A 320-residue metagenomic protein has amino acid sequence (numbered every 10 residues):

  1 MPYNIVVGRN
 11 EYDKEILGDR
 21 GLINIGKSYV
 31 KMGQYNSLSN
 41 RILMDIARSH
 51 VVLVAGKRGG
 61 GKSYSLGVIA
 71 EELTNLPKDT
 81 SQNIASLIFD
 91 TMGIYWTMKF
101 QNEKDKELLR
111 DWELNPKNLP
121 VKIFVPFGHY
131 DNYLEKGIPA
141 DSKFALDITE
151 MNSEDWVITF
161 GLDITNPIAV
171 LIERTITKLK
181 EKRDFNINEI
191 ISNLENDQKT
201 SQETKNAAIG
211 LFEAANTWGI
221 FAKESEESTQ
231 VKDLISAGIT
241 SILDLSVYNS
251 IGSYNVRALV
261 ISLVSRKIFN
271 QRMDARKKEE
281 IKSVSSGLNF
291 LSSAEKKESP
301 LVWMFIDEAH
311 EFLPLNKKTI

Functional and structural regions predicted by a protein language model:
M1-K57, Y64-N83, S285-P300, F312-T319: Basic- and hydrophobic-enriched, low-structure N-terminal and domain-boundary segments that flank ATP-binding catalytic
N24-L38, G61, E181-I190, N206-I209: Short N-terminal helix-initiation segments at or just after the protein's N-terminus
R48-S49, V68-I320: P-loop NTPase motor domains
K57-R58, I148: Structured loop/turn residues at secondary-structure junctions
G59-G60, S250: Short strand->helix junction
